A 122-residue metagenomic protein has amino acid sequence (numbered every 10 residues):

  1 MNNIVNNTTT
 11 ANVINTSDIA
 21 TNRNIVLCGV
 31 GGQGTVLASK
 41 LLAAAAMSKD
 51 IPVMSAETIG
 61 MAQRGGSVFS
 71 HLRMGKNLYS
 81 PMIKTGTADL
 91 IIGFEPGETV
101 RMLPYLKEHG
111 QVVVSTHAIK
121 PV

Functional and structural regions predicted by a protein language model:
N2-V122: Active-site cofactor/cluster-binding pocket
